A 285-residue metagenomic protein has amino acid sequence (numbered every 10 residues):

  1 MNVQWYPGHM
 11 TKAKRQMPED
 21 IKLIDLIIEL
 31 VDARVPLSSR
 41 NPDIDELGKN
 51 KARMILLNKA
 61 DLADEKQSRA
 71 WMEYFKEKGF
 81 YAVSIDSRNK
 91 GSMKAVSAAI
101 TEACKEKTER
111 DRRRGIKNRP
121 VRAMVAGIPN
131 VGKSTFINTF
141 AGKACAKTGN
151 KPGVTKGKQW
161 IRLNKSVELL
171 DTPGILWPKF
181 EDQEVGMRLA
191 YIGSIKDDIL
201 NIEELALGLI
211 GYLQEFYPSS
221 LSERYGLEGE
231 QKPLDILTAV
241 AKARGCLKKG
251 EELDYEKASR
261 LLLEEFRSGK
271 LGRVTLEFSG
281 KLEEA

Functional and structural regions predicted by a protein language model:
M1-I27, A33-D43, L47-R53, A60 (+3 more regions): Helix-rich effector regions associated with P-loop NTPase G domains
D61-G127, C145, L253: Canonical P-loop GTPase G-domain recognition
S87, I137, V167-L170: Conserved active-site beta-strand-loop modules that form the wall/rim of enzyme catalytic pockets and either contain
A95, A99, T135, G208 (+1 more regions): Alpha-helical scaffold segments in soluble metabolic enzymes
K107-D111, N138, A144-N150, F216-L221: Short, structured loop/turn "capping" segments at alpha-beta junctions
I116-N118, F140, I161-R162: Solvent-exposed alpha-helices and their adjacent loops that cap or buttress functional pockets in soluble metabolic
R122-G142, A146, T172: Glycine-rich phosphate-binding P-loop
